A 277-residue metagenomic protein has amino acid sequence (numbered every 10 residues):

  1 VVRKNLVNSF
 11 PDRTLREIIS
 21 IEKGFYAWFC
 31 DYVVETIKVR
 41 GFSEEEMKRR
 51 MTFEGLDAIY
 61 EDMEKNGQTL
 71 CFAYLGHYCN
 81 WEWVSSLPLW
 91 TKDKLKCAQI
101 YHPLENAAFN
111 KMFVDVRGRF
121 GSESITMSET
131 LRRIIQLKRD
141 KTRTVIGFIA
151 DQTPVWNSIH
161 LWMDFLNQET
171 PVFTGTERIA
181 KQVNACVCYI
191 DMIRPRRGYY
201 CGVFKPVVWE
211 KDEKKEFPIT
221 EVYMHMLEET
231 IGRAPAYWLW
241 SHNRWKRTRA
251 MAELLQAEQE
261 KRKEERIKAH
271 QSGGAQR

Functional and structural regions predicted by a protein language model:
V1, P103-A107, E169-F173: Active-site metal-coordination segments of metallo-dependent hydrolases
V1-L75, C79-W81, N110-D115, G121-S122 (+1 more regions): Membrane-anchoring hydrophobic helices of lipid-metabolizing enzymes
K23, K65, W90, D115 (+2 more regions): Non-catalytic C-terminal accessory region of glycerolipid acyltransferases and related lyso-lipid remodeling enzymes
F25-F42, W90-A107, I135-Q152: Short N-terminal secondary-structure initiator segments
R49-L56, N106, M127-S128, E169-T170 (+1 more regions): A conditional alpha-helix N-cap/helix-loop micro-motif detector
E54, Y74, I100, I149 (+1 more regions): Residues in well-ordered beta-strands of folded domains
Q68-S128, V155-F165: Catalytic core of membrane glycerolipid acyltransferases/transacylases, capturing the structured, soluble-facing
